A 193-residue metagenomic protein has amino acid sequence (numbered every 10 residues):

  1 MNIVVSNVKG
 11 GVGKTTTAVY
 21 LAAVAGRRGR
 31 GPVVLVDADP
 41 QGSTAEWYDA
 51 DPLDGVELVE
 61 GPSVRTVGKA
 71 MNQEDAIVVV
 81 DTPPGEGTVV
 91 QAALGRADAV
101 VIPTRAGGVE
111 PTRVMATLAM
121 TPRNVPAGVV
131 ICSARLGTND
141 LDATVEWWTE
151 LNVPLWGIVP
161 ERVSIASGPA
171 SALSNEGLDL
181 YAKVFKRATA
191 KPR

Functional and structural regions predicted by a protein language model:
N2-V12, V19-A92, A166-S174: P-loop/Walker-type NTP enzyme "switch/lid" segment
G26, A119-V125, E146-V153: Arginine/glycine-rich "motif VI" loop of SF2 helicases in the C-terminal RecA-like domain
P40-G42, G108, A134-G137, V163-S164: Conserved nucleotide-binding/hydrolysis micro-motifs of P-loop NTPases
E46-D51, L141-L151: Short, aromatic/basic amphipathic alpha-helical patches
V78, V100-V101, A127: Short, well-ordered beta-strand core segments
G85-G108, V114-M115: Inter-motif core of Ras-like GTPase G domains
T112-S133: Conserved C-terminal guanine-recognition region of P-loop GTPase G domains, centered on the G4
R135-L136, V145-N175, A188-P192: Beta-strand-loop-alpha "switch" segments that mediate conformational coupling across diverse proteins
